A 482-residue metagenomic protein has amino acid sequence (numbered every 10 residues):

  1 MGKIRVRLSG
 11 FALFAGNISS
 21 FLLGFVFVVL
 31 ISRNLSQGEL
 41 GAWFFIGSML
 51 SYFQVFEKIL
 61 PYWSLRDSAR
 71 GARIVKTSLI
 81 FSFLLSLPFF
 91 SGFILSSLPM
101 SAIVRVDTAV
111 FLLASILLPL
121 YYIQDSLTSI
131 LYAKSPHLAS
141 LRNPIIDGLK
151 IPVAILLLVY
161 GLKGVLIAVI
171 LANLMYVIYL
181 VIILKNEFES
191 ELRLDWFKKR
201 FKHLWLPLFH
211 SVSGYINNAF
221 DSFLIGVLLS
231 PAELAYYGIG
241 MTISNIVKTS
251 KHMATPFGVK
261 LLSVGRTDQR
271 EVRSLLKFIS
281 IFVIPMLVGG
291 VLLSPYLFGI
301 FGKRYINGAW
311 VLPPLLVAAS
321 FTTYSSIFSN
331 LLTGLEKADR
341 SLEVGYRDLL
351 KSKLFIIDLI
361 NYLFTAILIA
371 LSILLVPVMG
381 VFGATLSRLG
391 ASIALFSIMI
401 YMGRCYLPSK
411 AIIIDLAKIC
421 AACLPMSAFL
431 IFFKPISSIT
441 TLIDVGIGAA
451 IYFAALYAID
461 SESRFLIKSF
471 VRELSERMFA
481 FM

Functional and structural regions predicted by a protein language model:
M1-K3, L112, H137-R142, V165-V169 (+4 more regions): Interhelical loop/hinge segments that connect adjacent transmembrane helices in multipass membrane
I4-K58, F90-I94, L98, A114 (+5 more regions): Signature of the first transmembrane helix
L8-S20, I46, L50-S101, A109 (+2 more regions): Membrane-water interface segments that mark the loop-to-transmembrane alpha-helix transition
G24-F25, K58, L79-R105, L156-V159 (+5 more regions): Alpha-helical transmembrane segments of multi-pass membrane transport and lipid-handling proteins
Q54-A72, Y132-A133, S244-F278, S329-A338: Helix-loop junctions and terminal segments of transmembrane helices in multi-pass membrane transport/translocation
S82-S211: Hydrophobic transmembrane helix module of multi-pass membrane transport proteins
S115, L141-N186, H203, G238-S244 (+3 more regions): Hydrophobic alpha-helical transmembrane segments
I431-M482: Membrane-proximal transmembrane or re-entrant/amphipathic helices at the cytosolic face
